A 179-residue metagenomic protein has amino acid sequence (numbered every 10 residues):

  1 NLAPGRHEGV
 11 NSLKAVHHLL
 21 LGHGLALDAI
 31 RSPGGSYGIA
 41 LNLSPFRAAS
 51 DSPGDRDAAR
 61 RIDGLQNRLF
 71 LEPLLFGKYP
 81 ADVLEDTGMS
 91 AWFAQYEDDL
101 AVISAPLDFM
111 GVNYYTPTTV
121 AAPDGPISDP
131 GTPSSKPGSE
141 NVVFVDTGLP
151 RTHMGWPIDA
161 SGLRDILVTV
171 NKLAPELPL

Functional and structural regions predicted by a protein language model:
N1-L179: Active-site region of glycoside hydrolase catalytic domains
